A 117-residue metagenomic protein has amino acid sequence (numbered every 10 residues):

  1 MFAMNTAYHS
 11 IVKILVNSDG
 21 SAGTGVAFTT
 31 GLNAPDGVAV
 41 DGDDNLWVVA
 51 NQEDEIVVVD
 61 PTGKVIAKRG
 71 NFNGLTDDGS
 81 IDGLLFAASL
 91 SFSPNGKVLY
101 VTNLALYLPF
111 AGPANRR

Functional and structural regions predicted by a protein language model:
M1, T29-W47, E53, T76-K97: Beta-rich, blade/repeat-based domains predominating in secreted/periplasmic proteins but also intracellular
F2-L15: Oxyanion-binding "anion nests"
N5-A7, N51-Q52, P61, L104-L106: Short loop/turn segments immediately following the C-termini of beta-strands
Y8, A22, E53, N115-R116: A detector of repeated loop/turn-to-beta-strand junctions in beta-rich toroidal repeat architectures
H9-V12, D54-V57, Y107-P109: Structural signal for beta-propeller blades
I14-S21, P61-K64: Short loop/turn segments immediately following beta-strands, especially the blade-tip and inter-blade linker loops
G23-T30, V65-S80: A short beta-strand motif characteristic of beta-propeller blades
S89-R117: Blade-level signature of beta-propeller repeat domains, shared across WD40, Kelch, NHL, RCC1 and BNR/Asp-box propellers
